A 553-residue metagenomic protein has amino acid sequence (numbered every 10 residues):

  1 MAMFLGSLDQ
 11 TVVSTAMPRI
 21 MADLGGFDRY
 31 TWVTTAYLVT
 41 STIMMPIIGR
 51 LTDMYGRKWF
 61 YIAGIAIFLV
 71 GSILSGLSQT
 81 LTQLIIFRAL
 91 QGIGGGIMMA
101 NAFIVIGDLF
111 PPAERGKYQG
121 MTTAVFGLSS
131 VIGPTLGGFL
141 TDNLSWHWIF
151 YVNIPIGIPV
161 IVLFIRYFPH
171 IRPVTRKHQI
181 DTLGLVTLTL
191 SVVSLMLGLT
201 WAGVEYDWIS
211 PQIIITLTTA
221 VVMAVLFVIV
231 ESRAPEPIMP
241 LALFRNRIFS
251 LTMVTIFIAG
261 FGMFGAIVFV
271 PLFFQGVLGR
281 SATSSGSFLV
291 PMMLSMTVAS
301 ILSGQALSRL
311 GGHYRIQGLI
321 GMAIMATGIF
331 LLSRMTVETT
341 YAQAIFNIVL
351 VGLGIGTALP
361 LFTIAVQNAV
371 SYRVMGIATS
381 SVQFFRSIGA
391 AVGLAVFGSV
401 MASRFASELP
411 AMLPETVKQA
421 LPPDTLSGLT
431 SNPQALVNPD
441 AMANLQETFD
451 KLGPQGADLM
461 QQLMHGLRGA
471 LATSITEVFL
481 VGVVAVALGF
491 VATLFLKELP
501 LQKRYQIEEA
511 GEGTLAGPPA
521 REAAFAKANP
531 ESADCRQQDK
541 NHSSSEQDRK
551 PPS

Functional and structural regions predicted by a protein language model:
M1, E236, T430-S553: Transmembrane-helix exit segments and adjacent C-terminal regions of multi-pass membrane proteins
M1-M45, G49, Q83, S145 (+7 more regions): Transmembrane core module of solute transporters
F4, T35-V39, A66, G120-L128 (+5 more regions): Transmembrane alpha-helical cores of Major Facilitator Superfamily
S7, T11, G76, G92-A100 (+4 more regions): Small-residue-rich segments within alpha-helical transmembrane domains of MFS-like 12-TM solute carriers
T15, M45-L188, L197, W201: Helix-loop-helix hairpins in multi-pass membrane proteins, especially solute transporters
T122, I132-P134, A266, L289 (+3 more regions): Small-residue-rich alpha-helical segments with characteristic i,i+4
F150-I165, T187-L188, T216-M223, E477-L494: Symmetry-related core transmembrane helices of the 12-TM Major Facilitator Superfamily/SLC fold
